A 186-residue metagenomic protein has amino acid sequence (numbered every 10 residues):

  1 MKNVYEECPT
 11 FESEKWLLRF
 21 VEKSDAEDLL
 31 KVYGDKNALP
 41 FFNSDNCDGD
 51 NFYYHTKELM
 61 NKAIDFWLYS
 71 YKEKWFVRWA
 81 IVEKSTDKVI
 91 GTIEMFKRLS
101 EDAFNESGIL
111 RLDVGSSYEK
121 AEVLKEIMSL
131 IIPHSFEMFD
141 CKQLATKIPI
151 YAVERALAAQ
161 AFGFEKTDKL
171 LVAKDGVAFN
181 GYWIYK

Functional and structural regions predicted by a protein language model:
M1-S117, H134, M138, I150-E154 (+1 more regions): GNAT-family acyltransferases
A121-H134, A161: Conserved acetyl-CoA-binding loop-helix of GNAT-fold acetyltransferases
Q143-I148: Conserved hydrophobic beta-strand within the GNAT/NAT acetyltransferase core sheet that lines the active-site cleft
